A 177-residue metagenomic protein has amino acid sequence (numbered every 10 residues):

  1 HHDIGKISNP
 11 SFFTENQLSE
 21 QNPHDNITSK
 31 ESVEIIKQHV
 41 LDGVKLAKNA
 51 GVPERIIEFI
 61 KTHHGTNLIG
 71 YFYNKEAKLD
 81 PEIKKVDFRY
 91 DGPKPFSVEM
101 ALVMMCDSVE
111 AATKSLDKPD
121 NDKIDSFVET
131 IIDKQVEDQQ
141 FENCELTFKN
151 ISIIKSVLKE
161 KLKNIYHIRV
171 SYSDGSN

Functional and structural regions predicted by a protein language model:
H1-N121, D125-V128, K134-D138: Divalent metal-dependent catalytic cores for phosphoryl transfer on phosphate-bearing substrates
T28, C106, K118-P119, K123-N177: Long, compositionally biased intrinsically disordered regions
